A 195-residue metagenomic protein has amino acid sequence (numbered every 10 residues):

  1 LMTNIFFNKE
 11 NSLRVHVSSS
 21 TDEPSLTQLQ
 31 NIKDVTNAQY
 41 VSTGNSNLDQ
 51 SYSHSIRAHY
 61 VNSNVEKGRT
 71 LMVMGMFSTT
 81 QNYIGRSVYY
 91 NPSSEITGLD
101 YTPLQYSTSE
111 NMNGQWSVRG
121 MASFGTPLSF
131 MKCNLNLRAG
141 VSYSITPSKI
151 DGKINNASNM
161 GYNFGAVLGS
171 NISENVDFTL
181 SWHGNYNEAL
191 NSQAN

Functional and structural regions predicted by a protein language model:
L1-N195: Exposed, low-structure sequence patches enriched in small/polar residues
